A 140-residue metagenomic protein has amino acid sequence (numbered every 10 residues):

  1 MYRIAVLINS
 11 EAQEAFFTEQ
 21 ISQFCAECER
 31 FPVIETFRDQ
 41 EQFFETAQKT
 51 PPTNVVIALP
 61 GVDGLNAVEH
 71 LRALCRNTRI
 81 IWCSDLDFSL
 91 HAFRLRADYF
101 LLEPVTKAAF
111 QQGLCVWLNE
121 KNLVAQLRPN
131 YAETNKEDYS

Functional and structural regions predicted by a protein language model:
S10-E35: Two-component/phosphorelay signaling modules centered on CheY-like receiver
T36-T53: Acidic, metal-coordinating helix/loop segments flanking the phosphotransfer/catalytic sites of two-component signaling
V56-I57, N77-D87: A short, hydrophobic beta-strand element within the central beta-sheet of small alpha/beta folds
D63-N77: Short amphipathic alpha-helix used as the core "switch/output" element in two-component signaling
E103: A Lys-centered signature of the CheY-like receiver
T106: Receiver (REC) domain switch/active-site region of two-component response regulators
Q111-S140: CheY-like receiver
